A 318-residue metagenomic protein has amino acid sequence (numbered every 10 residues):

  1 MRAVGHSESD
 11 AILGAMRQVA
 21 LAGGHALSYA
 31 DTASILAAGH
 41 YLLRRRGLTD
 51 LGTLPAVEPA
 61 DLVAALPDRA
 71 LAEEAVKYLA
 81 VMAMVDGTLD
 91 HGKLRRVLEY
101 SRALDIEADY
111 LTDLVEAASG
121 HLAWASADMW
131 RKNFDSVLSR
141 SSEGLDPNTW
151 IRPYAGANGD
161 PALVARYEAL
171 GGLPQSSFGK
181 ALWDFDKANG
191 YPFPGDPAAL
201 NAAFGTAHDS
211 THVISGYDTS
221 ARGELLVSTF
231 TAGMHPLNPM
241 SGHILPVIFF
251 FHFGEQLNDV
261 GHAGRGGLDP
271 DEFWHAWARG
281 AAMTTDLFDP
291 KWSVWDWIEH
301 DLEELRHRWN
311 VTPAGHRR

Functional and structural regions predicted by a protein language model:
M1-L163, G261-G266: Small-residue-enriched hydrophobic alpha-helices in membranes
D10-I12, D113, H121-A125, P270-A278 (+1 more regions): Charged, low-complexity intrinsically disordered segments
L13, L36, G52, A60-A64 (+11 more regions): Generic detector of well-ordered alpha-helical segments enriched in charged/polar residues, highlighting helical
L42, R46, A281-T284, L305 (+1 more regions): Short, flexible helical or helix-coil boundary motifs
T49, A103, L114-V115, G120 (+9 more regions): General "foldedness" signal
P147-H300: Core of folded catalytic or high-affinity ligand/protein-binding domains in predominantly eukaryotic proteins
P194, H316-R318: Domain-length accessory/inserted modules outside core catalytic folds
